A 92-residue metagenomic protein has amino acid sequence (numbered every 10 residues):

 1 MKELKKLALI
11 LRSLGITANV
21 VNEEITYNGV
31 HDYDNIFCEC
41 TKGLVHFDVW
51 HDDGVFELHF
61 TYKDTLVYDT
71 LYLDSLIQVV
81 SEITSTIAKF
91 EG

Functional and structural regions predicted by a protein language model:
M1-K42, T65-I77, G92: Negatively charged, low-complexity tracts enriched in Asp/Glu with abundant Ser/Thr
V45-T65: Short aromatic-glycine-(Arg/Gly/Cys) micro-motifs in beta-strand/loop hairpins
I87-E91: Short, hydrophobic alpha-helical segments
